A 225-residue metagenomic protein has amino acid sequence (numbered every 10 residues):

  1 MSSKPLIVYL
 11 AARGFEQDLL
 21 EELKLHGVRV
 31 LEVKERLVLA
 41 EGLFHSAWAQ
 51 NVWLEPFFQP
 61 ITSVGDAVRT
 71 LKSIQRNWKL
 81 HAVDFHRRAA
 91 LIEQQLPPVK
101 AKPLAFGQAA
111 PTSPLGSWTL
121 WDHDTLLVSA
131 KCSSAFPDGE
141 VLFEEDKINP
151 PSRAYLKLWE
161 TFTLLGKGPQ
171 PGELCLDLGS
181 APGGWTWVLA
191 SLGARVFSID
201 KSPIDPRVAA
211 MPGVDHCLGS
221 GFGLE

Functional and structural regions predicted by a protein language model:
M1-E225: SAM-dependent transferase fold signal centered on methyltransferase-like domains, encompassing both Class I
